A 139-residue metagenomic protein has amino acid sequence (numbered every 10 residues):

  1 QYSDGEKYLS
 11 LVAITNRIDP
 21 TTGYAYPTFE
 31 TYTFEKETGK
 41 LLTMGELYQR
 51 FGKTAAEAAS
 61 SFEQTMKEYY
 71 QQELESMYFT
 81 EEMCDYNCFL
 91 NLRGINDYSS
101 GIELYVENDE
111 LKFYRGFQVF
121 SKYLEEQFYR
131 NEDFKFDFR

Functional and structural regions predicted by a protein language model:
Q1-R139: Compositionally biased intrinsically disordered regions enriched in Thr/Gly
